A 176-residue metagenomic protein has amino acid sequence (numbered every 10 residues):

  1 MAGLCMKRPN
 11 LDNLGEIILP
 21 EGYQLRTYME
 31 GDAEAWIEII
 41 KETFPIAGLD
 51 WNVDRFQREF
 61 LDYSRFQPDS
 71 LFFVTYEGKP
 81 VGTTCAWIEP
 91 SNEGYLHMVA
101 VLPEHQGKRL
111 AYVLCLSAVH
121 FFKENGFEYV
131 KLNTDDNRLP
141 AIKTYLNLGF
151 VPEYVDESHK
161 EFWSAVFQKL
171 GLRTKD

Functional and structural regions predicted by a protein language model:
M1-E21: Acyl-donor-binding surface of acyltransferase catalytic domains
Q24-W36: A short beta-loop-alpha structural element at the N-terminal edge of CoA-dependent acyl/N-acetyltransferase catalytic
Y28, V99-V101, T134: Hydrophobic adenine-recognition pocket in adenosine-nucleotide-binding enzymes
K41-V101: A conserved beta-strand-loop-helix scaffold within acyl/acetyltransferase catalytic domains
V101, G107-E124, K143-N147: Conserved acetyl-CoA-binding loop-helix of GNAT-fold acetyltransferases
F122-T134: Conserved GNAT acetyl-CoA-binding A-motif
L132-I142, S158-S164, Q168: Conserved beta-strand-loop-alpha-helix junction that forms the acyl-donor binding cleft
L146-Y154: Conserved acetyl-CoA-binding loop of GNAT-fold acetyltransferases
